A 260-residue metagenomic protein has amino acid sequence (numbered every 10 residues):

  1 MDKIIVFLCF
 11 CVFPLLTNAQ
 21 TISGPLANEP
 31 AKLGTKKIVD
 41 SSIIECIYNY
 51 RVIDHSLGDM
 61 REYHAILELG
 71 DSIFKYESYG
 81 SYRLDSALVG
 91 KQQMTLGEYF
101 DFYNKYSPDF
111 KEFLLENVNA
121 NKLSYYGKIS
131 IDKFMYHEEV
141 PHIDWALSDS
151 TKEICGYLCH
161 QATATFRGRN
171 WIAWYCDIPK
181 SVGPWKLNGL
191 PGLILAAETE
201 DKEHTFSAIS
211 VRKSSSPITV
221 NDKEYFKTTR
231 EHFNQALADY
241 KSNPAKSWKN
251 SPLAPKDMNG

Functional and structural regions predicted by a protein language model:
M1-E29: Bacterial Sec-dependent N-terminal signal peptides
T21-G260: Extended soluble regions of mature proteins
